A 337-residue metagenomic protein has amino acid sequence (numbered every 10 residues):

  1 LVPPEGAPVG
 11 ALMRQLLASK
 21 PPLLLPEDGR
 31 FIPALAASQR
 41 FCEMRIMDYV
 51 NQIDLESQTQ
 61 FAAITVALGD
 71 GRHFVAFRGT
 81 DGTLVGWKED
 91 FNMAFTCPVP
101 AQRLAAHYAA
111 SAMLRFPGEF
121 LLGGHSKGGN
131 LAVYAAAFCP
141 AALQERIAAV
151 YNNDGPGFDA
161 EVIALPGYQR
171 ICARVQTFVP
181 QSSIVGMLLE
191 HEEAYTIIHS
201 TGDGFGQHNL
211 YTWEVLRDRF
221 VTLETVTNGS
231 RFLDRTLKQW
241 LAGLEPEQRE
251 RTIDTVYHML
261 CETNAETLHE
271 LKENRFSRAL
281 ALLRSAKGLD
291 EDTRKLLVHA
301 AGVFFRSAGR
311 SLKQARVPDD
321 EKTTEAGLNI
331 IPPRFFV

Functional and structural regions predicted by a protein language model:
L1-H73, F77-E119, P140-V337: Alpha/beta hydrolase fold serine-hydrolase catalytic domain that processes acyl esters and thioesters
G123-G128, A132: Gly/Ala-rich beta-loop-alpha elbow adjacent to hydrolase catalytic centers
A132-A141: Short glycine-enriched nucleophile-adjacent loop and the immediately C-terminal alpha-helix near the catalytic center
